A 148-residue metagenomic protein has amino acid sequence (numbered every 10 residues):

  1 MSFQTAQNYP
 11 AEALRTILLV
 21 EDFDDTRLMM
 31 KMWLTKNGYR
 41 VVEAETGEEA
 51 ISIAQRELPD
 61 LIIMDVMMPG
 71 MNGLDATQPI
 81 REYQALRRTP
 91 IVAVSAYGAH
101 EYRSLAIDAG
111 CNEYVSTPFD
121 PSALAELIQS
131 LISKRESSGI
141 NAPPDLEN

Functional and structural regions predicted by a protein language model:
M1-L18, S122-N148: Non-catalytic signal-transmission and effector/linker regions of two-component phosphorelay proteins
E21: Conserved acidic carboxylate
L28-K36: Charged docking surfaces used in two-component/phosphorelay signaling
E57-I63: Active-site beta3 strand of CheY-like receiver
M68: Receiver (REC) domain active-site loop signature in two-component systems and cognate sites in sensor histidine kinases
T117: A Lys-centered signature of the CheY-like receiver
